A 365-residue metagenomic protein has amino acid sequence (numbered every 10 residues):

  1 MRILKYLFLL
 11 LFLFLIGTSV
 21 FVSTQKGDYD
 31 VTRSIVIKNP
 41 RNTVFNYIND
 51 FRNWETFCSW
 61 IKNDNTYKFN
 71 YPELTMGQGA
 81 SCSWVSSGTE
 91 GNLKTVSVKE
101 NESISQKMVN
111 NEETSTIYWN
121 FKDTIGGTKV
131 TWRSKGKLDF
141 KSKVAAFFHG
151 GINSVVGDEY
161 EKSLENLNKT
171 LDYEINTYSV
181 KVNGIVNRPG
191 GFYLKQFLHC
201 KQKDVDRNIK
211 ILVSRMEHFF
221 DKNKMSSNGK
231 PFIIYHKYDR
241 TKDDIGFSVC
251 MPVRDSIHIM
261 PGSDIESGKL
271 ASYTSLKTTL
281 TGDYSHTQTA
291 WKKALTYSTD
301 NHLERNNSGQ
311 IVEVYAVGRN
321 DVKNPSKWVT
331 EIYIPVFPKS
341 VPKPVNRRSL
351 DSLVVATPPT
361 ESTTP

Functional and structural regions predicted by a protein language model:
M1-V31, S86-G91, L138-N153, E217-M225: An N-terminal domain-start capping segment
R2-F69, R215, Y297, I332: Hydrophobic ligand-binding cavity/cleft-lining segments
I3-L9, N53-F57, N65-E112, K222-N223 (+5 more regions): Glycine-rich portal/gate segments that line the openings of hydrophobic small-molecule binding cavities
S19, N65, V109, T114-P365: A solvent-exposed interaction/effector surface
T32-S34, E90-N92, S105, T114-Y118 (+1 more regions): Well-ordered beta-strand positions in beta-sheet-rich domains
V36, V96-S97, K122: Well-ordered beta-strand positions
R41, E102-S103, G127: Structural motif
T43-W54, C82, T95, V130 (+3 more regions): Hydrophobic pocket/interface hotspot
